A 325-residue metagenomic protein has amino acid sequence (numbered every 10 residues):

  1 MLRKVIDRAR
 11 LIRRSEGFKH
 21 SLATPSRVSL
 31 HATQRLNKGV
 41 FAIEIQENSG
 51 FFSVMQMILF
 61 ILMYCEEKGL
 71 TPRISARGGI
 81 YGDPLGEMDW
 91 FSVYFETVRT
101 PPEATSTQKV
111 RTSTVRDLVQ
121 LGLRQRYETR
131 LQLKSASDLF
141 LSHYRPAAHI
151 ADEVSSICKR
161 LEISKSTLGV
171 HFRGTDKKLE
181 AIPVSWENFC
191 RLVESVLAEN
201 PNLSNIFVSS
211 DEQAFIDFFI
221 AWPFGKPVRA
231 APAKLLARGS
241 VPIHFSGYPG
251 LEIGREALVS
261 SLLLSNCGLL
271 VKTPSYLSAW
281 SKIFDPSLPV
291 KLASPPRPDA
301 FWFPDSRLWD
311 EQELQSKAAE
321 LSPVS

Functional and structural regions predicted by a protein language model:
D7, L11-L203: Secretory-pathway glycan-assembly enzymes, especially type II membrane glycosyltransferases that use nucleotide-sugar
N48-S49, R77-G82, R173-K177, D211-F215 (+3 more regions): Short, solvent-exposed loop/turn segments at secondary-structure junctions
Q56, A214-F218, P227, E311-L314 (+1 more regions): Tryptophan-centric aromatic hotspots in well-structured domains and transmembrane helices
I74-Y81, K109-R111, N202-S209, P242-S246 (+1 more regions): Low-complexity, flexible helical/coil segments
D83-G86, L179, D217-F218, R238-H244 (+1 more regions): Short, solvent-exposed polar/charged micro-motifs at secondary-structure junctions
S204-A293: Donor-binding and catalytic core of enzymes assembling or modifying cell-surface/extracellular glycoconjugates
S275-S325: Nucleotide-sugar donor-binding patch of glycosyltransferase catalytic domains
